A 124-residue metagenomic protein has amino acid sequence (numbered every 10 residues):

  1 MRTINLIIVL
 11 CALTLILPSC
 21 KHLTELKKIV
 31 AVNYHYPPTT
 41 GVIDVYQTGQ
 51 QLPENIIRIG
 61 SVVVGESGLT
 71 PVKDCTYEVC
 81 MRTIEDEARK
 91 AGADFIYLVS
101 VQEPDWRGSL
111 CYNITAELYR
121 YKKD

Functional and structural regions predicted by a protein language model:
M1-K21: Sec-dependent bacterial lipoprotein signal peptides
T14-Y36: Bacterial Sec signal peptide processing site at the extreme N-terminus
V30-Q51: Post-signal peptide N-terminal segment of mature Sec-exported envelope proteins
Q51-S61: Extracellular disulfide-stabilized recognition modules
I57, E66-G68, P104-D124: Short acidic, glycine/proline-enriched helix-loop-strand junctions
I59-S100: Short, well-ordered alpha-helical segments
